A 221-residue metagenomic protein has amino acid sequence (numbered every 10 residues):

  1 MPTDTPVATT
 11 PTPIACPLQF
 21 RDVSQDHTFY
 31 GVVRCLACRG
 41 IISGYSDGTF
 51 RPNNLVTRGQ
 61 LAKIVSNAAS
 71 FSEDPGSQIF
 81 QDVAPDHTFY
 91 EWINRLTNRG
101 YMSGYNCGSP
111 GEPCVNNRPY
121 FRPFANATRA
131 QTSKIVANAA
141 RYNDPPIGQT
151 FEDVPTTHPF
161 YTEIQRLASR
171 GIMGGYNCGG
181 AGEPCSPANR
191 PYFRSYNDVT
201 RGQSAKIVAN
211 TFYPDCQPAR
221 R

Functional and structural regions predicted by a protein language model:
P2-T28, S43-G59, S66-W92, S103-A130 (+3 more regions): Feature responds to low-complexity, polar/acidic, surface-exposed segments characteristic of secreted/exported proteins
V33-L36, V65, L96, V136 (+1 more regions): A short amphipathic alpha-helical interaction element
A37, T88, T97-N98, P159 (+1 more regions): Amphipathic alpha-helical interaction segments
G40, G100, G171: Phosphate/pyrophosphate-binding loop motifs in nucleotide- or prenyl diphosphate-using proteins
